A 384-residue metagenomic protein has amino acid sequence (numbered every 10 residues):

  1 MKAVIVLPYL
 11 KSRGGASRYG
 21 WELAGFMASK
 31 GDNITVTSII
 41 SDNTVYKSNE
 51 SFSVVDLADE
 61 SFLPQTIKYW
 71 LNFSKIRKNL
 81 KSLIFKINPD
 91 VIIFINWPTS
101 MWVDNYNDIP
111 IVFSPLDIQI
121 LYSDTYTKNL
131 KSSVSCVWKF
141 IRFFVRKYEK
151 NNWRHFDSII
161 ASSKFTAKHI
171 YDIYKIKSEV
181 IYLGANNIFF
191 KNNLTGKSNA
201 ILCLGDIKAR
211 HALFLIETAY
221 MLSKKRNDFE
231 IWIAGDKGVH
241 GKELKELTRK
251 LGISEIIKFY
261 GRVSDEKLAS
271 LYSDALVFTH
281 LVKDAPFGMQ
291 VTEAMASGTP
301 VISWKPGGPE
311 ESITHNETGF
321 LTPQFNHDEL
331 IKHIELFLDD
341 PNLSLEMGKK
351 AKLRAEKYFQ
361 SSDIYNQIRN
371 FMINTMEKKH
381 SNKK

Functional and structural regions predicted by a protein language model:
I40, E230-K245, G261: Glycosyltransferase donor-sugar binding loop
K81, L130-I159: Membrane-proximal helix-turn-helix segments that form the acceptor-binding/catalytic region of lipid-linked
I160, N193-R210, I216-A219: Conserved donor-binding/catalytic core segment of Leloir-type glycosyltransferases
L244-V263: Nucleotide-activated donor-binding/catalytic signature segment of Leloir-type glycosyltransferases, i.e., the conserved
R262-V263, S270-A275: Short alpha-helical donor nucleotide-sugar binding micro-motif in glycosyltransferases
K283: Aromatic "clamp/platform" in nucleotide-sugar-dependent glycosyltransferases that forms part of the donor/acceptor
P300-S303: Short hydrophobic beta-strand element within catalytic cores of glycosyltransferases and related nucleotide-activated
H315-N316, F320-H327, L336-N342: Conserved acidic donor-binding segment of nucleotide-sugar-dependent glycosyltransferases
